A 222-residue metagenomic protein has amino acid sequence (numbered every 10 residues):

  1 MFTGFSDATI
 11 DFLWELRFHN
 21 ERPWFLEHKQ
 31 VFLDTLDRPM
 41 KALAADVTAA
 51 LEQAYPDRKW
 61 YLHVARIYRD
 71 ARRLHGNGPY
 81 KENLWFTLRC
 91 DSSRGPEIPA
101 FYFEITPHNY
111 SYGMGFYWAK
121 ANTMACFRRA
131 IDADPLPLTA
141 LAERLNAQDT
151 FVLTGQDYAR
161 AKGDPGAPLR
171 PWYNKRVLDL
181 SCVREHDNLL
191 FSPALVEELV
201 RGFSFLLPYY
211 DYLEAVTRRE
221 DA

Functional and structural regions predicted by a protein language model:
M1-E15, A44, F151-A222: Long, solvent-exposed, polar/charged low-complexity segments
W14-I67: Active-site acidic/histidine clusters and adjacent loop/turn architecture that either coordinate catalytic ions
K29-L36, F116, C126-I131, F191 (+1 more regions): Short histidine-centered catalytic/ligand-binding loop motif
V47, L51, Y55, A142 (+2 more regions): Long, hydrophobic, amphipathic alpha-helical segments used as structural scaffolds
Q53-Y80, L84, D149-K162: A short, surface-exposed loop/turn module that caps and links secondary-structure elements
R69, L88-C90, C182-R184: Pocket-edge structural micro-motifs
R72-D132: Aromatic- and glycine-enriched beta-alpha-beta binding-site module
T106-D164: Compact, glycine/acidic-enriched structural inserts
